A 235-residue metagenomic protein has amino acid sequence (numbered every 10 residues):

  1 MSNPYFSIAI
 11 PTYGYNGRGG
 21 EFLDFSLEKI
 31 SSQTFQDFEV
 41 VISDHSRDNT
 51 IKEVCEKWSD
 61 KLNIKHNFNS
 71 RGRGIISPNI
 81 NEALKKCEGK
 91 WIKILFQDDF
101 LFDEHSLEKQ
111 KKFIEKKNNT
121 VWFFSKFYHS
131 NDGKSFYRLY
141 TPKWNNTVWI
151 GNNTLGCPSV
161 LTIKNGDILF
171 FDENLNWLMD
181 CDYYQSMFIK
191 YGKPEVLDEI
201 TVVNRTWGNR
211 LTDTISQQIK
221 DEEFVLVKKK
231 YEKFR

Functional and structural regions predicted by a protein language model:
P4-S7, E39, D182: Cell-envelope/extracellular polymer assembly enzymes that use nucleotide-activated donors
Y15-S32: Short, well-formed alpha-helical segments that are part of the catalytic scaffolds of diverse glycosyltransferases
L27-F68: Acidic donor-binding segment of Leloir-type glycosyltransferases
N63, S70-K85, F102-L169, D198 (+2 more regions): Flexible acidic/His/Gly-enriched loops in nucleotide-sugar-dependent glycosyltransferase catalytic domains
I92: Short aromatic/hydrophobic "clamp" motif used to bind/position activated sugar donors
F96-F100: The conserved acidic donor/metal-binding loop of glycosyltransferases
K126, C181, E195-T201: Catalytic beta-strand/loop signature of glycosyltransferases that borders the donor
W177-Y183: Acidic donor-binding loop at a coil-to-helix junction in glycosyltransferase catalytic cores that engages
